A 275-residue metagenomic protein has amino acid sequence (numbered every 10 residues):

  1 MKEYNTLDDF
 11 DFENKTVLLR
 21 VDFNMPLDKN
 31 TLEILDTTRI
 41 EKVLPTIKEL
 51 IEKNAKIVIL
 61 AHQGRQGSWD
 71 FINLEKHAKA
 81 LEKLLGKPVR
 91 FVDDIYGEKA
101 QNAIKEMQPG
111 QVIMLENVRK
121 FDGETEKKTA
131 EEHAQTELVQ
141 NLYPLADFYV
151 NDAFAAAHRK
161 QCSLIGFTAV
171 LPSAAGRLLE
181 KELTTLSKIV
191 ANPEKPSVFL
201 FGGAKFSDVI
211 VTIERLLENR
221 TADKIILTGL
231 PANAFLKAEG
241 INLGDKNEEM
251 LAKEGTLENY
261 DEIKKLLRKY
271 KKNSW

Functional and structural regions predicted by a protein language model:
M1-W275: Active-site loop-to-helix "anion-binding N-cap" substructures in soluble metabolic enzymes
